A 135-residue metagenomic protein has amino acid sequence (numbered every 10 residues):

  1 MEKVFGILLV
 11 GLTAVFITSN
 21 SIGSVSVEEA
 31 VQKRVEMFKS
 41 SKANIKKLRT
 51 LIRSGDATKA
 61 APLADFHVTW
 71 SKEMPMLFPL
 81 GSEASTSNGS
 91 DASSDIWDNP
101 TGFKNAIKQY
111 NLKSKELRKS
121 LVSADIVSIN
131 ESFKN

Functional and structural regions predicted by a protein language model:
M1-L9: Bacterial N-terminal signal peptides that target proteins for export
L8-F16: Bacterial N-terminal signal peptides
T18-N20: N-terminal signal peptide c-region/cleavage motif recognized by signal peptidases
S24-V25: Boundary of Sec targeting at the N-terminus
E28-K59, L63-N135: Sequence context surrounding c-type heme c attachment/ligation sites in exported
